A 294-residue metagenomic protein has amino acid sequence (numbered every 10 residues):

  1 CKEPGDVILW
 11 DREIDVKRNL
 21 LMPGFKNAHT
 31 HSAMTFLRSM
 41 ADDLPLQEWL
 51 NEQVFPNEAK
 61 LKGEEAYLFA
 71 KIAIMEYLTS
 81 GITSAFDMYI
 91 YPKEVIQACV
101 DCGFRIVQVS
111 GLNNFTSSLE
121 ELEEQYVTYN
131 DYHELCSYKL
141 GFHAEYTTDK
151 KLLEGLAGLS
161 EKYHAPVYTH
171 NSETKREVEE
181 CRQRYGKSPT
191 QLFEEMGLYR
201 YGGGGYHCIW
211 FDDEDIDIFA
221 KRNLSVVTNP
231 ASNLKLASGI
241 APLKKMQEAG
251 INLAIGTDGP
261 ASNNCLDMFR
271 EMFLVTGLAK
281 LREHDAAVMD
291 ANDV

Functional and structural regions predicted by a protein language model:
C1-M22: Histidine-rich, glycine-flanked metal-binding segment
R18, H29, G81, C99 (+8 more regions): Divalent metal-coordination and catalytic microenvironments
P23-T35, P166-K175: Histidine-centered catalytic micro-motifs
R38-G103, E123-Y132: Alpha-helical scaffold segments that flank or form the walls of functional sites
A70-Y77, S225, N233-K235, A279-V294: C-terminal helical cap
E94-I209: Metal-coordinating catalytic core of metallo-dependent amide/deamination hydrolases
S110-F115, E173, P230-L234, D258-A261: Short, acidic/turn-prone active-site loops that include or flank metal/cofactor- and phosphate-binding residues
E195-G202, K244-V294: His/Asp/Glu-enriched, well-ordered alpha-helical/loop segment that forms or immediately abuts the divalent-metal
